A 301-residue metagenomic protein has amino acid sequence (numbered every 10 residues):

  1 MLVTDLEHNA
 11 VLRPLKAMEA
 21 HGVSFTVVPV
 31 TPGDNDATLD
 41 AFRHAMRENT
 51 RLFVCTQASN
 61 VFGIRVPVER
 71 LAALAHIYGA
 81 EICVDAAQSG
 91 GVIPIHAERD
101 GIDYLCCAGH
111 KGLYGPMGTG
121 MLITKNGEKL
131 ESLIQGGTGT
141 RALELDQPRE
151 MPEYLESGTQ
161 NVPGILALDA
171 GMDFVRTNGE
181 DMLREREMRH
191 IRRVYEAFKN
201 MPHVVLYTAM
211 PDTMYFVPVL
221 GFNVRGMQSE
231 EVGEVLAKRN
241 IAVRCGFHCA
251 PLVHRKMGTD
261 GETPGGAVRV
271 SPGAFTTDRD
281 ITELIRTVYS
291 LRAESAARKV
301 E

Functional and structural regions predicted by a protein language model:
M1-E301: Pyridoxal 5′-phosphate
